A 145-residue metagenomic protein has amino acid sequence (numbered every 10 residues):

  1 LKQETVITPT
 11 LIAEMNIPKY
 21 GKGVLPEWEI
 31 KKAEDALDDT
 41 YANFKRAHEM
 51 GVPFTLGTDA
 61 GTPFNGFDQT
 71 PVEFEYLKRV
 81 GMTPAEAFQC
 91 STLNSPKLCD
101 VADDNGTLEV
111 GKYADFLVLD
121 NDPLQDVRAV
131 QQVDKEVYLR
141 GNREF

Functional and structural regions predicted by a protein language model:
K2-L37: Active-site gating loops and adjacent loop-to-helix segments of metal-dependent hydrolytic enzymes
Q3-E4, M50-G51, V133: Structured helix-beta-strand junction loops
L25-W28, L37-N121: His/Asp/Glu-enriched, well-ordered alpha-helical/loop segment that forms or immediately abuts the divalent-metal
L108, A129-Q131: C-terminal accessory subdomain/extension
Q125: Small/polar (Gly/Ser/Thr/Ala-rich) solvent-exposed segments that form structured loops/beta-strands/short helices used
V137: Short aromatic-centered micro-motifs
